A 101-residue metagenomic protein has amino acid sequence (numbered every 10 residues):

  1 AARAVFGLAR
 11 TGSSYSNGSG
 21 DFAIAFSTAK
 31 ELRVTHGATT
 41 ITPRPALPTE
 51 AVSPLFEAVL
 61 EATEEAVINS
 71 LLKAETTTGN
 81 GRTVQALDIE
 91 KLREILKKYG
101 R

Functional and structural regions predicted by a protein language model:
A1-R101: A structural signal for small-residue-enriched, beta-sheet-centric alpha/beta enzyme cores and oligomeric scaffold folds
